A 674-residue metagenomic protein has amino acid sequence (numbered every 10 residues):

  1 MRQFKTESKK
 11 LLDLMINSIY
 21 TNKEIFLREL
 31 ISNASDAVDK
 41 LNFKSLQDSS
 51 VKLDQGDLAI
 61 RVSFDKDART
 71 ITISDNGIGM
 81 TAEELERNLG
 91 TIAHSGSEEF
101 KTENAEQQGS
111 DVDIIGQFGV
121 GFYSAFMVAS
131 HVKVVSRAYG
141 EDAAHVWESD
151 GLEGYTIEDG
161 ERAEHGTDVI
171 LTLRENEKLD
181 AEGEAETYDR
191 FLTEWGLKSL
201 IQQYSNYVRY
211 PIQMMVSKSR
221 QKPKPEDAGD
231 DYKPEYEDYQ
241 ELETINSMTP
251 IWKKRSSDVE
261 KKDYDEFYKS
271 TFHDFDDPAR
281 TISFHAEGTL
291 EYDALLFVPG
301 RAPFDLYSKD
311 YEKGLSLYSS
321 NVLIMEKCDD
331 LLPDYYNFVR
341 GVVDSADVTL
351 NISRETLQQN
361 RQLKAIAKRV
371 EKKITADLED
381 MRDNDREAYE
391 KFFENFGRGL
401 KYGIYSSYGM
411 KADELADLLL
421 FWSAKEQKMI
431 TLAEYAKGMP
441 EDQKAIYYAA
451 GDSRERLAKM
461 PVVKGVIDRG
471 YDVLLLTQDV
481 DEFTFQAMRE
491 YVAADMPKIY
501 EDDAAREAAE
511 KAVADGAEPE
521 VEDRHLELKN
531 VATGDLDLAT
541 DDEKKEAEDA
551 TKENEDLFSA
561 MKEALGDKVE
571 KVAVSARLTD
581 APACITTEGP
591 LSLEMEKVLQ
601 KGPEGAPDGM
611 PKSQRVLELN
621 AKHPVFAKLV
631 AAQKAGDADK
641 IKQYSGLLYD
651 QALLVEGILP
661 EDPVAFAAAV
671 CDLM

Functional and structural regions predicted by a protein language model:
M1-T187, F191, S199, K222 (+1 more regions): GHKL (Bergerat-fold) ATPase N-terminal catalytic module, capturing the glycine-rich phosphate-binding loop and acidic
I114, V132-G154, R174-L179, G183-M674: GHKL/Bergerat-fold ATPase module in large chromosome/replication-associated machines
